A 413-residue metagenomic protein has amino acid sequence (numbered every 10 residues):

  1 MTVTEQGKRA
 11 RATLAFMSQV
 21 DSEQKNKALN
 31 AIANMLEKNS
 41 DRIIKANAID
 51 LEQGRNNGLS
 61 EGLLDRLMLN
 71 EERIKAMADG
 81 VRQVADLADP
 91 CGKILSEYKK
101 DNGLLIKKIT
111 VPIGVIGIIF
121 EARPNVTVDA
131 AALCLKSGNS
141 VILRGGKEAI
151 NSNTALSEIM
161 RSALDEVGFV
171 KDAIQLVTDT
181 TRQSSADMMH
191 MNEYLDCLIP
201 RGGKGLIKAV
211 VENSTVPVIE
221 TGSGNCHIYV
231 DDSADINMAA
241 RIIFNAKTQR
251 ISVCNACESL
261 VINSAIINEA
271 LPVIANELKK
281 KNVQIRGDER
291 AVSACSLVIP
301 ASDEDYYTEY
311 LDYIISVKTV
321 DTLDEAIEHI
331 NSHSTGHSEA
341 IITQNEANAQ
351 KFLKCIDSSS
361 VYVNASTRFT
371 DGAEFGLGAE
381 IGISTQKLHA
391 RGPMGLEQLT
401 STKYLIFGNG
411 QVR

Functional and structural regions predicted by a protein language model:
M1-I106: N-terminal Rossmann-like NAD(P)+-binding subdomain of aldehyde/semialdehyde dehydrogenases
T13-V20, M35-N39, A46, D50 (+15 more regions): Change "in soluble alpha/beta enzymes" to "in soluble alpha/beta proteins
S18-Q19, D232, T319, I342: A structural signal for short, well-ordered beta-strand elements
S22-N26, C91, V170-I174, Q249-A256 (+4 more regions): Flexible, glycine/charged-enriched surface loops at secondary-structure junctions
D86, L95-N237: Rossmann-like NAD(P) dinucleotide-binding subdomain of oxidoreductase/dehydrogenase enzymes
A122-N125, D129-K136, A163-E166, L206-D312 (+1 more regions): ALDH superfamily catalytic-core signature
S302-R413: Conserved C-terminal structural/oligomerization subdomain of aldehyde/semialdehyde dehydrogenase
